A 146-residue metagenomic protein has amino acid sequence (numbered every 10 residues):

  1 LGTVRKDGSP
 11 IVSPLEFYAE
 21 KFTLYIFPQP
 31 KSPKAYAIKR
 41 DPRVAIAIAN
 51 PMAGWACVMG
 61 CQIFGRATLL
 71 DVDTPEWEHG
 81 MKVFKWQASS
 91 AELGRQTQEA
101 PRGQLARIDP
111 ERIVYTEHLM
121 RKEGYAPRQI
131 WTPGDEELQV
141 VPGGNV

Functional and structural regions predicted by a protein language model:
L1-P30, I38, A45-N50, V58-Q62: Short beta-strand segments
D7, M52, R112-V114: Glycine-rich nucleotide phosphate-binding loop and flanking beta-alpha elements of Rossmann-like dinucleotide-binding
Q29-P33, F84-W86: Short, solvent-exposed aromatic-acidic interface loops
K31, R43, P110: ATP/adenylate-binding site constellation spanning eukaryotic-like Ser/Thr protein kinases, ABC-transporter
S32-K34, A53, K122-E123: Short, surface-exposed beta-strand-loop junctions and turns on beta-sheet-rich folds
C57-V146: Charged, gly/pro-rich active-site loop segments
